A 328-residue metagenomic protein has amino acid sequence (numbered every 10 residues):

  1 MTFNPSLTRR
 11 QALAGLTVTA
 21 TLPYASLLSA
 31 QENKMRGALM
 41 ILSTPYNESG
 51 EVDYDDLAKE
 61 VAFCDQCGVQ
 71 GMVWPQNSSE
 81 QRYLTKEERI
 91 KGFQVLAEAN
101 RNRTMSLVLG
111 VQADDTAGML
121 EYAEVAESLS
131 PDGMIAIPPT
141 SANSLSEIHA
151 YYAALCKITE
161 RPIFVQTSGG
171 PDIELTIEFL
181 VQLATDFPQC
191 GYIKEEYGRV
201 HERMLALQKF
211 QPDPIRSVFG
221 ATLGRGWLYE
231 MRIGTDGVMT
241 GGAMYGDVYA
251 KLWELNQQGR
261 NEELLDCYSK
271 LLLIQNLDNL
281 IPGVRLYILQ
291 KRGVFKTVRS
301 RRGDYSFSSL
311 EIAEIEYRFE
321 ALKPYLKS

Functional and structural regions predicted by a protein language model:
T2-S6, R10-A30: N-terminal export signals
G15, V95, A154, Q182 (+4 more regions): Alpha-helical scaffold segments in soluble metabolic enzymes
N33, C67, L129, T185-P188 (+1 more regions): Structured loop/turn residues at beta-strand edges in well-structured enzyme cores
R36, P45-Y46, E51-D172: Active-site beta->alpha loop and helix N-cap motifs at the rims of alpha/beta catalytic domains
I41-L42: Mature N-terminal segment immediately following signal peptide/propeptide cleavage in secreted/periplasmic
D65, Y229-S328: Structured C-terminal cap/extension of enzyme domains
A99-M105, L129-S130, T159-R161, D186-Q189 (+3 more regions): Short helix-capping segments at alpha-helix termini
G170-S269, D278: Catalytic alpha/beta core domains of metabolic enzymes, predominantly
